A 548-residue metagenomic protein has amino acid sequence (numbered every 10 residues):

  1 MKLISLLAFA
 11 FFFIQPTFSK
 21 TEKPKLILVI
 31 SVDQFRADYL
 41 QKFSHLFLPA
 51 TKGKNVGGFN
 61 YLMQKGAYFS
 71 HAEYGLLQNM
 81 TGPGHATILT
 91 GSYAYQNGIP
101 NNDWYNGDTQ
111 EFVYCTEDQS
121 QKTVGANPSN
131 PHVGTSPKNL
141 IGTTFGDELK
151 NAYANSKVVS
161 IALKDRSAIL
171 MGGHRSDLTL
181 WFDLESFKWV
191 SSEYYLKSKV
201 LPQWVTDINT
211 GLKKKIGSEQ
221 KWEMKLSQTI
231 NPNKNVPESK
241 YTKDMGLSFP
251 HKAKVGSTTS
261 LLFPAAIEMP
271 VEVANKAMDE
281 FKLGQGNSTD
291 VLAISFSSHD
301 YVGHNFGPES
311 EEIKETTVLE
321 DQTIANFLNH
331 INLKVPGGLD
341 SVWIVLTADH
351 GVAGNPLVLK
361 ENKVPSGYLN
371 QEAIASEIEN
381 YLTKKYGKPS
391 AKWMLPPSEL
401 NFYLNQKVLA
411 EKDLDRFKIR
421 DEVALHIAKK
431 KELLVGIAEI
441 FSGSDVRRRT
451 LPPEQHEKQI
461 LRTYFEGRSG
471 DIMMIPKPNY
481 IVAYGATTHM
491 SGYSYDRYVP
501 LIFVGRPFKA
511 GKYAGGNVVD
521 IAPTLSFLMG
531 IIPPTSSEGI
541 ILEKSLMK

Functional and structural regions predicted by a protein language model:
M1-K23: Bacterial Sec-dependent N-terminal signal peptides
K25-D38, L62, I88, L149 (+7 more regions): Beta-strand elements within well-structured catalytic alpha/beta cores of enzymes that handle phosphate/sulfate esters
V32, S70-H71, D103-G134, D147 (+6 more regions): Secreted, luminal/periplasmic, and some membrane-associated catalytic domains that remodel anionic oxygen-ester
K42-Q96, K157-I161: Short, structured active-site-proximal loop/turn typified by the sulfatase FGly-forming signature C/S-X-P-X-R
F69-T87, S160-L170, S295-S297, W343 (+1 more regions): Short, solvent-exposed turn/loop segments enriched in Gly/Ser/Thr/Pro and often Arg
S92-Y93, G98-S288, S297-H304, K431-E432: His/Asp/Glu-rich, glycine-adjacent segments that coordinate divalent cations and/or stabilize oxyanion chemistry on
L261-G286, H299-V342, H426: A long, amphipathic alpha-helix that forms part of the scaffold/cap immediately adjacent to metal-dependent active
L369-D413, T488-M529, E543-K548: Substrate-binding rim/cap in mid-to-C-terminal beta-strand-loop elements of soluble/periplasmic
